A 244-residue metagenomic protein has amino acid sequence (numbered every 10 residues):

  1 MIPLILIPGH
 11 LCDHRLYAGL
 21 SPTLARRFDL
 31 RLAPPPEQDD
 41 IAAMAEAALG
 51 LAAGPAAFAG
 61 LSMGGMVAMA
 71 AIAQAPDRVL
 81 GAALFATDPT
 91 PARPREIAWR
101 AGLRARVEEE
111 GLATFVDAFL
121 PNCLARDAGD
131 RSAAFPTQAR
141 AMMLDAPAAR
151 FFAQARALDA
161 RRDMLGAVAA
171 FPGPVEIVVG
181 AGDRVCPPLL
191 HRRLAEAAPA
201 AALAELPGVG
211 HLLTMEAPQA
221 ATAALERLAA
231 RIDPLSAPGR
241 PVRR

Functional and structural regions predicted by a protein language model:
M1-A45: Conserved HGGG/HGGXW glycine-rich cap/lid loop of the alpha/beta-hydrolase fold
G60-G64, A68: Gly/Ala-rich beta-loop-alpha elbow adjacent to hydrolase catalytic centers
A73-Q74, R78-D117: Flexible "cap/lid" loop of the alpha/beta hydrolase fold
A92-R95, E110-A170: Conserved alpha/beta-hydrolase catalytic His-Asp/Glu region
F171, I177-V179, D183: Short beta-strand/loop motif that positions the catalytic acidic residue of the alpha/beta-hydrolase fold
G173, P187-E196: Short alpha-helix in the alpha/beta-hydrolase fold that links the catalytic acid
R192-H211: Catalytic histidine neighborhood in serine/cysteine hydrolases with alpha/beta-hydrolase-type architecture
V209-T222: Catalytic histidine-centered segment of alpha/beta-hydrolase-like enzymes
